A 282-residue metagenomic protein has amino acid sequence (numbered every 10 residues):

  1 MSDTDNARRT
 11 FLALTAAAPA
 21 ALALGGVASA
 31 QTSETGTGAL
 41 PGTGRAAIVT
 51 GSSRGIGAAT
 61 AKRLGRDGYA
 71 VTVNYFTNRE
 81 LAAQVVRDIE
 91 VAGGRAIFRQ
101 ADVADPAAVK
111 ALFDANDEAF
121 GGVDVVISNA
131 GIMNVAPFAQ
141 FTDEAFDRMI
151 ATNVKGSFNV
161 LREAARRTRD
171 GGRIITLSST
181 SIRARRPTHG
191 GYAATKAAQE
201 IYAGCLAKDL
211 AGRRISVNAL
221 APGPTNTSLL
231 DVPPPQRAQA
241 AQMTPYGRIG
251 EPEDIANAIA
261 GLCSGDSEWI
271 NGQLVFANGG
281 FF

Functional and structural regions predicted by a protein language model:
M1-P19: N-terminal secretory signal peptides and thylakoid transit peptides that target proteins across membranes
A46, S53-R54: Conserved glycine-rich cofactor-binding loop
P137-F138, T142-I150, A240: Substrate-binding pocket helix/loop in short-chain dehydrogenase/reductase
L161, T195: Active-site helix of classical SDR
R166-R167, K208-D209, E268: Alpha-helical segment proximal to the catalytic Tyr-Lys
A184, A260, N271-F282: Short C-terminal tail/terminal secondary-structure segment of NAD(P)H-dependent dehydrogenase/reductase domains
A211, S216, I270-G272: Short, small/polar-rich loop/turn modules that mediate ligand/substrate recognition or access, typified
